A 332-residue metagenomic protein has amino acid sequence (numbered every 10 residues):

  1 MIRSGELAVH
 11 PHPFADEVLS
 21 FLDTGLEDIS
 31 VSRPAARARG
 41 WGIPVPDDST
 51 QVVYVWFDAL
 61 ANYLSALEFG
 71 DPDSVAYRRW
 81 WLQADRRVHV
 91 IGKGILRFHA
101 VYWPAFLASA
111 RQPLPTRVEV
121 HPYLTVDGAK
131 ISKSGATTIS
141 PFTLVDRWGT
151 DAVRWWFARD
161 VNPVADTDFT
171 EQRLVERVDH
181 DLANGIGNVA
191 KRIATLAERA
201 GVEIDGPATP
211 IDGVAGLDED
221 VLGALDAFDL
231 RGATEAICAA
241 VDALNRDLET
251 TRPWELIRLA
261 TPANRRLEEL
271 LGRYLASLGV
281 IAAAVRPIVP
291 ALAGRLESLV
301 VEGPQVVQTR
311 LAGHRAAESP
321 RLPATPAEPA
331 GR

Functional and structural regions predicted by a protein language model:
M1-R199, E235-I237: Structured secondary-structure scaffolds
D85, L124-I131, H180-D181, T209-E219 (+1 more regions): Short, mixed-charge aromatic SLiMs
L96, L124, F157-V164, T170-R173 (+1 more regions): Active-site-proximal binding-pocket segments
T150, A183, A227-L230, P290: Alpha-helix boundary/capping and short turn/kink residues
V178, L182-G185, V189, P210-G213 (+3 more regions): Amphipathic alpha-helix face/heptad-repeat signature
C238, D242-R332: Basic, alpha-helical terminal appendages of large translation-related enzymes
